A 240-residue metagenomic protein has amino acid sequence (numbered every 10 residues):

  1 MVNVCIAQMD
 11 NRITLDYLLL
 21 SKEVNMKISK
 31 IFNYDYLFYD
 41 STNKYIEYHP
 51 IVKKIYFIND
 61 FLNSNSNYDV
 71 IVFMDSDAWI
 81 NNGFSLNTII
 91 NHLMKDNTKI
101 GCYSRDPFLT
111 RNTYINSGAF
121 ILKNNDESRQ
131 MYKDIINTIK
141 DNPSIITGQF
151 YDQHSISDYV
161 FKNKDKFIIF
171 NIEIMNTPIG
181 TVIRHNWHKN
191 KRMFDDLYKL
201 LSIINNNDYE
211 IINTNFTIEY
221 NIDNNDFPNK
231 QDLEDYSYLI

Functional and structural regions predicted by a protein language model:
M1-D69, D126, N213, I218-Q231 (+2 more regions): N-terminal anchoring/stem segment of glycosyltransferases
M9, Y39-S41, Y103-S104, F170-I172: Conserved beta-strand termini and adjacent loop/short-helix elements that scaffold enzyme active sites in alpha/beta
K54, M74, I115-G118, D152 (+1 more regions): Residues that flank catalytic or metal-binding motifs in active/ligand-binding sites
Y56, K123-L239: Catalytic core and acceptor-binding pocket of nucleotide-sugar-dependent glycosyltransferases
N67-Y68, K95-K99, D165: Short, high-confidence coil segments that cap the C-terminus of an alpha-helix and link into the following beta-strand
Y68-D77: Short beta-strand-to-loop acidic/aromatic patch adjacent to the donor-nucleotide binding site
I80-I115: Conserved donor-nucleotide/metal-binding helix-loop-beta segment in metal-dependent transferases, i.e., the alpha-helix
Y114, G118-D126: Short glycine- and hydrophobic/aromatic-rich loop-to-beta-strand nucleating segment in the catalytic cores
